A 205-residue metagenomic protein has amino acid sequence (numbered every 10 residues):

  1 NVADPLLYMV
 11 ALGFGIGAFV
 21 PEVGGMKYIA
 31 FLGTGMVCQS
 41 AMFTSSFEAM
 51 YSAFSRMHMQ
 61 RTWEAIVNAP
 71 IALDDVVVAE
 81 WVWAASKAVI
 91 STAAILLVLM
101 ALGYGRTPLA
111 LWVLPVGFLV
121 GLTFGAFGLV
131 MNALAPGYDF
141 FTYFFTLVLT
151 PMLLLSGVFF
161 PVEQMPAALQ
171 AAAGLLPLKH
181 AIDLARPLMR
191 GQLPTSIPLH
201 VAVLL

Functional and structural regions predicted by a protein language model:
N1-I29: Hydrophobic alpha-helical transmembrane segments
A3, G15-I16, V20, A53 (+8 more regions): Hydrophobic alpha-helical interface/terminus motif in multipass membrane transporters
L7-L12, I29-A101, G128, T146-V148 (+1 more regions): Hydrophobic alpha-helical transmembrane segments of multi-pass membrane transport proteins
G17-M26, A53, M57, M100-L109 (+3 more regions): Membrane-interface elements of multi-pass transporters and channels
F19-E22, G103, L153-L205: Membrane-interfacial helix-loop-helix junctions in multi-pass membrane proteins
F31-G35, F43-F47, V78-E80, P108-V116 (+2 more regions): Short alpha-helical transmembrane interface motifs in multi-pass membrane proteins
Y51-H58, E64-N68, N132-P136, T146 (+2 more regions): Short amphipathic alpha-helical coupling elements at transmembrane boundaries
L73, V77-T146, T150, Q192-L205: Alpha-helical transmembrane segments and their short interhelical loops
